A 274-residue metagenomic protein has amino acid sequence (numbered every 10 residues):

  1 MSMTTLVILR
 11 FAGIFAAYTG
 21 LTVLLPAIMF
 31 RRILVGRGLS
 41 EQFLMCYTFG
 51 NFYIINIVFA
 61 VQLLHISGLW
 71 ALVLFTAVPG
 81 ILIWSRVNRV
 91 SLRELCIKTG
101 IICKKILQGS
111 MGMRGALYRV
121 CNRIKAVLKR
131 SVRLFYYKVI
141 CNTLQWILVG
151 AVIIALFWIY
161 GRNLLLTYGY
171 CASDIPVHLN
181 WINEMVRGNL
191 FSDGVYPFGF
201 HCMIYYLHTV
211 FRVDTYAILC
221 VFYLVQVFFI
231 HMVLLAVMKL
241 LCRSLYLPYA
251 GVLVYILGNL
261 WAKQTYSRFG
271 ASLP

Functional and structural regions predicted by a protein language model:
M1-Y136: Membrane-embedded, hydrophobic transmembrane alpha-helices
N51, N56, N88, N122 (+5 more regions): Detector for Asparagine
V139-A151: Alpha-helical transmembrane segments and their helix-start/interface "positive-inside/aromatic belt" motifs in integral
L148, V152-L273: Active-site lumenal/periplasmic loops and adjacent helix-entry segments of GT-C-fold, multi-pass membrane
